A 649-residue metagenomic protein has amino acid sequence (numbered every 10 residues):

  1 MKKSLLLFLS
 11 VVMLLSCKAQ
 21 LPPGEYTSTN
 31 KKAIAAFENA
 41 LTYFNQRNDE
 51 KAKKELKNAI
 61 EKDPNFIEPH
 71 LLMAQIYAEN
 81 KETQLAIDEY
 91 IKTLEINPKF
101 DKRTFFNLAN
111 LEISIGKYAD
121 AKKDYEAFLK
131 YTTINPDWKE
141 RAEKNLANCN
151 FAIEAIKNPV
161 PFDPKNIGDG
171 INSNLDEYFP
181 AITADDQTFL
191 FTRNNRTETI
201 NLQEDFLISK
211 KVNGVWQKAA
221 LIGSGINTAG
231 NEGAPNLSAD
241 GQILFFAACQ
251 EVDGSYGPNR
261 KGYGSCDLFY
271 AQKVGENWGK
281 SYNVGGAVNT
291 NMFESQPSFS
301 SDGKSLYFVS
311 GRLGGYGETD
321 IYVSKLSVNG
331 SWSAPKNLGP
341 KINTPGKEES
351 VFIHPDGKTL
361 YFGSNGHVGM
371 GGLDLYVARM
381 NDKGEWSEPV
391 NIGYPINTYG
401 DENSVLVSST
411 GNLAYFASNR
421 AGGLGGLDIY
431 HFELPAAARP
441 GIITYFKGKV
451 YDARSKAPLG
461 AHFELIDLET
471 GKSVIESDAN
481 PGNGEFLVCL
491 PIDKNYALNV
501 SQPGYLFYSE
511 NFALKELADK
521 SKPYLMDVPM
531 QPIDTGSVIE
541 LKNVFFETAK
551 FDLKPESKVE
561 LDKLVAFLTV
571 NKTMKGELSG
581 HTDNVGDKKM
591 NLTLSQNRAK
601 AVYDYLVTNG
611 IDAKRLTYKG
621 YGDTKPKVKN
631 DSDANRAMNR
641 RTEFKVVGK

Functional and structural regions predicted by a protein language model:
S28, I34, L72, E79 (+8 more regions): Short, conserved micro-motifs composed of acidic
T29-K62: Alpha-helical segment of the N-proximal tetratricopeptide repeat
S364, V368-G371, N571, E577-K649: Periplasmic OmpA-like peptidoglycan-binding domain that tethers envelope proteins to the cell wall
E469-E485: Short, acidic Ser/Thr/Gly-rich low-complexity loop/linker segments typical of extracellular and cell-surface proteins
G484, K494-G504: A short, solvent-exposed beta-strand micro-motif common in secreted/extracellular proteins
P503-D527: Structured interaction patches on ligand/partner-binding surfaces of diverse proteins
I533-M574, T582-M590: Short, solvent-exposed beta-strand/turn patches at coil↔beta or beta↔helix junctions that act as interaction loops
